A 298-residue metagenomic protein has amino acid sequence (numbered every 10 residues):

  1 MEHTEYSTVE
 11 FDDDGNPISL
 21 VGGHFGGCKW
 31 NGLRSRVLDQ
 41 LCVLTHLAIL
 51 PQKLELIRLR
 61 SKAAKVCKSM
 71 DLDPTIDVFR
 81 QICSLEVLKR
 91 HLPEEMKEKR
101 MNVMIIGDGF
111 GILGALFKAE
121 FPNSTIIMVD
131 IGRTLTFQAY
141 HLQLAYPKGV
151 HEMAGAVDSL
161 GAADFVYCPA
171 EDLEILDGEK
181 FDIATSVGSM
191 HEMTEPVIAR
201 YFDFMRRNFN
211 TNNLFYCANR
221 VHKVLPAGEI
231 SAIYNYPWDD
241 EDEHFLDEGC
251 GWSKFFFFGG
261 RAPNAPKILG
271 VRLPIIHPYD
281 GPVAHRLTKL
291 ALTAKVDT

Functional and structural regions predicted by a protein language model:
M1-T75, G270-P274, L287, K295: N-terminal accessory regions of S-adenosyl-L-methionine
E5-Y6, Y236-T298: Rossmann-like AdoMet/SAM-dependent catalytic core
E98-G109: Conserved class I S-adenosyl-L-methionine
G111-F121: Conserved SAM-binding loop of SAM-dependent methyltransferases across substrates and taxa, primarily the Class I
H141-D177: S-adenosyl-L-methionine
A184-T185: Hydrophobic beta-strand segment of the Class I
M193-M205: A short, conserved alpha-helix within the catalytic core of class I
F209-K223: Conserved beta-strand signature within the Rossmann-like core of class I S-adenosyl-L-methionine
